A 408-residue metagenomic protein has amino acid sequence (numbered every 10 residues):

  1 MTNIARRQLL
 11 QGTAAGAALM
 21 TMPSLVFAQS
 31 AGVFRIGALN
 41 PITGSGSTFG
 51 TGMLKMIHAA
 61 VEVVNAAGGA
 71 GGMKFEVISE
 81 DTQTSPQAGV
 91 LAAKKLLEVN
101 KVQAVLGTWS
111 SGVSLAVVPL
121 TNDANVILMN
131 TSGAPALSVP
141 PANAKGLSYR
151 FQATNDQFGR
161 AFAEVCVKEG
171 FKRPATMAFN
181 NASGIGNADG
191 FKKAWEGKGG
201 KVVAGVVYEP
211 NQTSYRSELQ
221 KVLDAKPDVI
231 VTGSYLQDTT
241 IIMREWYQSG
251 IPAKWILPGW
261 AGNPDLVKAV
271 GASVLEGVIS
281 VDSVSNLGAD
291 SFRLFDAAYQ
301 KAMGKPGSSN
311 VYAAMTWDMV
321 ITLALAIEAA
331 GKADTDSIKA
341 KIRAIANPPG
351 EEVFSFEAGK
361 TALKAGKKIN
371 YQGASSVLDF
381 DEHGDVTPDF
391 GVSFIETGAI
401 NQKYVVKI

Functional and structural regions predicted by a protein language model:
T2-G12, M22, F27-I408: Extracytosolic ligand-binding ectodomains
T13-A17: Sec-dependent signal peptide hydrophobic core
